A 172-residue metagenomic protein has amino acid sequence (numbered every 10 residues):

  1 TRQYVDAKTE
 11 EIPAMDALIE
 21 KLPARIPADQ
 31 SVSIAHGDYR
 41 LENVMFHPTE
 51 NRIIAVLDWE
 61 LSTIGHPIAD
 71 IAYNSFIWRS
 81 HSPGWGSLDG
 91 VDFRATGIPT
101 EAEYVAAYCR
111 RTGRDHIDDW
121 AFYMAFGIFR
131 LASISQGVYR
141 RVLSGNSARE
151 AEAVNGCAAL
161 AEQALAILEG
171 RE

Functional and structural regions predicted by a protein language model:
T1-G37, H47-T49, C109-G113: An alpha-helical support segment within catalytic cores of ATP-dependent transferases
Q3-D6, E10-E11, D89-P99, E103 (+2 more regions): ATP/Mg2+ or Mg2+-diphosphate-binding catalytic cores that bind nucleotide phosphates or diphosphates via glycine-rich
S33, R52-A55, P67: Protein kinase-like catalytic core scaffold
E42-M45: Catalytic-loop signature of eukaryotic-like protein kinases
V56-S62: Activation of the activation-loop gatekeeper triad in protein kinase-fold domains
D70-G86: C-lobe/activation-segment region of protein kinase-like
D115-G127: All-alpha amphipathic helical-bundle segments outside canonical DNA-binding/catalytic cores that form hydrophobic
